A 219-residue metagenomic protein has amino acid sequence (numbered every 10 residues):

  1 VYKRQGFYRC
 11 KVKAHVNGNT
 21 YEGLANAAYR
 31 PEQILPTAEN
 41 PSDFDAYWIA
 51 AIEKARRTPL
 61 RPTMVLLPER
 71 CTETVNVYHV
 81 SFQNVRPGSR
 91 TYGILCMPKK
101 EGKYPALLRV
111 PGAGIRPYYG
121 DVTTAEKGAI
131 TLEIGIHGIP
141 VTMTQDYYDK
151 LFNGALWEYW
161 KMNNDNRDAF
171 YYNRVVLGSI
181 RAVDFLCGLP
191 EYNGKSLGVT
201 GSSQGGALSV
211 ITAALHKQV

Functional and structural regions predicted by a protein language model:
V1-Y2: Short, small-residue-biased leader/transition segments that mark boundaries at the very start of proteins
Q5-R9, K103: Extracellular Ig-like/FN3 beta-sandwich strand-entry sites
K13-N17: Beta-strand-rich extracellular modules
G18-S42: Short beta-strand elements
S42-D45, E53-G102: N-terminal cap/lid segment of alpha/beta-hydrolase-fold proteins
V110-I115: Active-site glycine-rich loops that stabilize anionic/oxyanionic intermediates across multiple enzyme folds
R116-G188: Cap/lid segment of the alpha/beta-hydrolase catalytic domain
I180-V219: Primarily recognizes the serine-hydrolase "nucleophile elbow" in alpha/beta-hydrolase and SGNH/GDSL folds
